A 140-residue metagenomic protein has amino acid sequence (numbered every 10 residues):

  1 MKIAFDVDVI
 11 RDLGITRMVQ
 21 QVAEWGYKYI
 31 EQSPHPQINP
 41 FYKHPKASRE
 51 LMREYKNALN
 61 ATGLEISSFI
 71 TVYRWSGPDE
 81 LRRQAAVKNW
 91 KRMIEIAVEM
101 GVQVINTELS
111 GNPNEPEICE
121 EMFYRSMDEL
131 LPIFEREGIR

Functional and structural regions predicted by a protein language model:
M1-D12, N60: Mobile, glycine- and charge-enriched loop segments and immediately flanking short secondary-structure elements within
K2-V7, I30-Q32, I66-T71, I105-T107: Hydrophobic faces of well-ordered beta-strands that scaffold small-molecule active sites in alpha/beta enzyme cores
F5, V22, I30, L59 (+3 more regions): Conserved, mostly hydrophobic/aromatic
D8, H44-P45, R83, E120: A generic secondary-structure micro-motif detector that highlights 1-2 residue hydrophobic/ambivalent hotspots embedded
V9-R11, P34-P36, V72-W75, L109-P113: Active-site-proximal loop/turn and secondary-structure-junction residues that shape catalytic pockets, frequently
T16-P36, M100-Q103: Catalytic domains of carbohydrate-active enzymes, especially glycoside hydrolases
R17, R53, N57-T62, W75-R140: Active-site acidic/histidine proton-transfer and metal-coordination neighborhood in alpha/beta enzyme cores
I38-K46: Short, flexible/disordered intra-domain loops and linkers
